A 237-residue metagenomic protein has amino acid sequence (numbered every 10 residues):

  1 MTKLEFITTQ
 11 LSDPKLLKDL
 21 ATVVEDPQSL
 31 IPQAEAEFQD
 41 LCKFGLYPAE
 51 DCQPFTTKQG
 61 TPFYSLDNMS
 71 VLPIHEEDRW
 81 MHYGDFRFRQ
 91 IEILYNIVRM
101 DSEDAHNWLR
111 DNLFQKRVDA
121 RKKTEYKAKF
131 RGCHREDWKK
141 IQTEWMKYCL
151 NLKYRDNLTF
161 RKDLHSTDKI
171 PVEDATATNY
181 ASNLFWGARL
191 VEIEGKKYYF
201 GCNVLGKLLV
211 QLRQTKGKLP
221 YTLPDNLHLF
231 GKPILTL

Functional and structural regions predicted by a protein language model:
T2, F6, D19-L237: Charged, low-complexity intrinsically disordered segments
